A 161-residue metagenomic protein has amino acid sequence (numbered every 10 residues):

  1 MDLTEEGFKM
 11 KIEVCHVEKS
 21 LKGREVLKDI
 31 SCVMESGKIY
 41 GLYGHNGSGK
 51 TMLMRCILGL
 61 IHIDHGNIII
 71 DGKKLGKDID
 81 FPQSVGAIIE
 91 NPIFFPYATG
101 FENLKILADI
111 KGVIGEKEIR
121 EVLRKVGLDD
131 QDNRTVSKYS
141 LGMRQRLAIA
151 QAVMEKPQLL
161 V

Functional and structural regions predicted by a protein language model:
Y43-H45: The feature captures the beta-strand-to-loop junction immediately N-terminal to the Walker
L58: Helix-to-loop junction immediately C-terminal to a conserved catalytic motif
G66-F81: Conserved ABC transporter NBD signature motif
K105, D109, E116-Q131: Conserved ABC ATPase "signature" region
I149: Hydrophobic anchor residue at the start of the ABC signature
